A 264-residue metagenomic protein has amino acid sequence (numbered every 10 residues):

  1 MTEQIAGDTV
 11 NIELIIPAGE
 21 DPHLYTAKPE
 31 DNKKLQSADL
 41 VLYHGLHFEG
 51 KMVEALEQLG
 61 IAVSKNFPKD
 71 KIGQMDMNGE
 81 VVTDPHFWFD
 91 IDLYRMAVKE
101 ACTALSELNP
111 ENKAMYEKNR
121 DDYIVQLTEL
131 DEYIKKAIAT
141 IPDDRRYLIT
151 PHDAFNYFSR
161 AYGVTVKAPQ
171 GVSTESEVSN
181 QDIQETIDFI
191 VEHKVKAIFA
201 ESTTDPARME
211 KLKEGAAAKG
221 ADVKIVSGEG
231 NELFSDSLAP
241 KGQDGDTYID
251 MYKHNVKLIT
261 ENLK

Functional and structural regions predicted by a protein language model:
M1-K264: Extracytoplasmic metal-acquisition and chelation regions
